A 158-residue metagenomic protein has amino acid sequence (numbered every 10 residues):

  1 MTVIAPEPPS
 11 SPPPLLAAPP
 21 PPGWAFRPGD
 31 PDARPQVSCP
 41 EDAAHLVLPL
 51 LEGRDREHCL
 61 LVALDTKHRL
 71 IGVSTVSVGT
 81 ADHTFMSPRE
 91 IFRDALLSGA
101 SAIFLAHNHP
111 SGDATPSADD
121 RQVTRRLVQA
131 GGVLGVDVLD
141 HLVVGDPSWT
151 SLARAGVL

Functional and structural regions predicted by a protein language model:
T2-A25, D42-H45, A63, K67 (+2 more regions): Active-site-proximal loop/helix of nucleotide/amide-processing enzymes and allied scaffolds
G29-A33: Short glycine/proline- and acidic residue-enriched helix-loop micro-motifs that form flexible lids or anion-recognition
Q36-P40: Alpha-helix N-cap recognition
L46-L50: Basic, amphipathic DNA-recognition helix from helix-turn-helix-like DNA-binding domains
E52-D55: Short loop/turn motifs at secondary-structure junctions and domain boundaries
L60: Duplex nucleic acid-engaging cores and interfaces of nucleic-acid transaction enzymes
